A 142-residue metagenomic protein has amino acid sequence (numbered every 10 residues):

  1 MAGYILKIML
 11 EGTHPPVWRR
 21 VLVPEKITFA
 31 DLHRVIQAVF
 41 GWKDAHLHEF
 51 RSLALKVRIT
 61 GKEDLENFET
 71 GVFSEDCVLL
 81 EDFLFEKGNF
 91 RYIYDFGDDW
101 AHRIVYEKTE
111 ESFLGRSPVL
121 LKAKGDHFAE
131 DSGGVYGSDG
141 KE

Functional and structural regions predicted by a protein language model:
M1-E142: Short linear regulatory motifs enriched in tryptophan with gly/pro/ser
